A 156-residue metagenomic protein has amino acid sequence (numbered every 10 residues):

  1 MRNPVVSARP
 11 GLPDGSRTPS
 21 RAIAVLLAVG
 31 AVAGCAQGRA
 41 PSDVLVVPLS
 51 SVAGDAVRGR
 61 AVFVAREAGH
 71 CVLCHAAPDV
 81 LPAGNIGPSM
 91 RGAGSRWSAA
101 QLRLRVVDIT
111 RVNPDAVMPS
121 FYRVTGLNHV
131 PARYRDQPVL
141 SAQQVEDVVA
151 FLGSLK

Functional and structural regions predicted by a protein language model:
P4-A24: Bacterial N-terminal signal peptides that target proteins for export
A33-G34: C-terminal motif of bacterial Sec signal peptides marking the signal peptidase cleavage site
G38-R66, I86: Electrostatic cytochrome c docking/interface patches
P48-A53, V72-R111, V117-P131: Gly/Gly-Pro-rich "capping" loops immediately C-terminal to redox-active cysteine motifs in periplasmic/lumenal
A53, A65, R96, V139-Q143: Soluble non-cytosolic domains of exported or imported proteins
R60, R103, V107, V149-G153: Non-transmembrane alpha-helical segments in soluble domains of secreted/periplasmic/extracellular proteins
R66-H70, P78, Q144: Short pre-active-site segment immediately N-terminal to redox-active cysteine/selenocysteine motifs in thiol-based
A100, R123-K156: C-terminal capping alpha-helices of c-type cytochrome domains
